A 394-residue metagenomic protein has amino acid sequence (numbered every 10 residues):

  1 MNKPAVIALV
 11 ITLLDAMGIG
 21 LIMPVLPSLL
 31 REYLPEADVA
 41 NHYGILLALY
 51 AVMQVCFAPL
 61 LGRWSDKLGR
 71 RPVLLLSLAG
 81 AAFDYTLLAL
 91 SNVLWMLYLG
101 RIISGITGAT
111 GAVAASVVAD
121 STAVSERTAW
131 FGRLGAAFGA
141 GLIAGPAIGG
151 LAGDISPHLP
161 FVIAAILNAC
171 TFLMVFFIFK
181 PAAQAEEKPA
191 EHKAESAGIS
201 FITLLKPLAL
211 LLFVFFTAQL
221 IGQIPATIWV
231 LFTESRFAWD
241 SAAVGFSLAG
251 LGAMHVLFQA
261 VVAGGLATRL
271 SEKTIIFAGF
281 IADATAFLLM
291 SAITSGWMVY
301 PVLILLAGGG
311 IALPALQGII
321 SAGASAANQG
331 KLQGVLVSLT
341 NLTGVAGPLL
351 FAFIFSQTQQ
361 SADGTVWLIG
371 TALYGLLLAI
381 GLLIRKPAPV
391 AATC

Functional and structural regions predicted by a protein language model:
V25-A40, T227-V244: Short amphipathic helix-loop junctions that connect adjacent transmembrane helices in Major Facilitator Superfamily/SLC
V55-N92: Conserved MFS/SLC helix-loop-helix module at the cytosolic interface between two early adjacent transmembrane helices
A58-G69, F258-E272, F355: Helix-to-loop junctions at the C-terminal end of transmembrane segments in multipass secondary transporters
G100-G139: Cytoplasmic helix-loop-helix junction between adjacent transmembrane helices in 12-TM secondary transporters
G153-I166, F353-Y374: A membrane-interface helix-boundary motif in multi-pass transporters
T171-F179, L368-C394: Multi-pass alpha-helical transporter architecture, strongest for 12-TM Major Facilitator/SLC carriers used
K180-T217, R236: Juxtamembrane intracellular "pre-TM" segments in multi-pass secondary transporters
K273-L316: C-terminal transmembrane helical hairpin of 12-TM major facilitator-type secondary transporters
